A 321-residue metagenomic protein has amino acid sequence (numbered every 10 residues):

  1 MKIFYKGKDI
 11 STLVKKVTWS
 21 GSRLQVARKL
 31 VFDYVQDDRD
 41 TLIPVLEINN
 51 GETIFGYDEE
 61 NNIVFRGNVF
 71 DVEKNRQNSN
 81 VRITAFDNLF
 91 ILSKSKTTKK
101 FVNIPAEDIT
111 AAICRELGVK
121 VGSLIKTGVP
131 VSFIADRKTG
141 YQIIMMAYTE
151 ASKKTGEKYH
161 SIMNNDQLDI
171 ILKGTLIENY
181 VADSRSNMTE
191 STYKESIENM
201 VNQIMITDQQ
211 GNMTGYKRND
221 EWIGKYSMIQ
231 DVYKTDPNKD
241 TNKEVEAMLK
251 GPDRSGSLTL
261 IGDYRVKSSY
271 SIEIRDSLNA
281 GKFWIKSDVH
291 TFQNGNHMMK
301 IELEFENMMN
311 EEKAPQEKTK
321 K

Functional and structural regions predicted by a protein language model:
M1-I91, S95, D183-E190: Assembly/oligomerization scaffold segments
Y5, K158-Q293, F305-E311, Q316-K321: Acidic, small/polar-enriched beta strand-loop surface segments
R23-D40, N80-L89, I206, P252-L260 (+2 more regions): Oligomerization/assembly interface segments of phage tail-like spikes and tubes
V72-Q77, D288-G295: Short, conserved beta-turn/loop elements at beta-strand boundaries and strand-helix junctions
N75, P105-G122, K234-T235: Glycine-rich, acidic and aromatic/proline-enriched surface loops and short helix-turn segments that act as binding
N80, F86-L89, S123-E195: Short beta-strand-centered interaction patches in the first periplasmic/extracellular domains of large envelope
S95-N103, V131-I134: Second-shell loop/turn segments in exported
A106-E116, T139-E150, T207: Polar, S/T/G-rich
